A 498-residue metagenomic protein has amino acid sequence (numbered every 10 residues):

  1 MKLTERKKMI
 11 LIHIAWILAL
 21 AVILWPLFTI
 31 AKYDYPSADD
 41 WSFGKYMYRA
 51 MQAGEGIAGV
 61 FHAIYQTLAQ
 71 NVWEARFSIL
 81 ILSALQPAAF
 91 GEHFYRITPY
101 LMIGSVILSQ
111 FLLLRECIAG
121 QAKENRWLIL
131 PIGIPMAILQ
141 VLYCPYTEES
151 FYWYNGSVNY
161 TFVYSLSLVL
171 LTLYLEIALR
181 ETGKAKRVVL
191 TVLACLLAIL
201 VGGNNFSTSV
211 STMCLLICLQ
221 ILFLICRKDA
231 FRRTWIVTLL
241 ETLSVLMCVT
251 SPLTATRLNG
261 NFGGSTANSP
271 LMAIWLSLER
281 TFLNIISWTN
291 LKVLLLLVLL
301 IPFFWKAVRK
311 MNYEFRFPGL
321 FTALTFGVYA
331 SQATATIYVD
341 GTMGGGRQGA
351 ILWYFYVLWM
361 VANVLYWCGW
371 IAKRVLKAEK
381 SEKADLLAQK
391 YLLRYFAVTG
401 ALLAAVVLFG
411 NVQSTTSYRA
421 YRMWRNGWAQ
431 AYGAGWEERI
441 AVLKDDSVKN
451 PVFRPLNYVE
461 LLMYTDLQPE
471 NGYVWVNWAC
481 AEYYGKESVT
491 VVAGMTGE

Functional and structural regions predicted by a protein language model:
L3-W73, S83, P87-I129, A230 (+1 more regions): Intrinsically disordered, polar/acidic, low-complexity terminal segments
I10-P26, P131-I138, L193-L196, V237-S244: Alpha-helical transmembrane segments
P26-I97, Y154, N204-I351: Transmembrane catalytic cores of multi-pass membrane glycosyltransferases and polysaccharide-assembly enzymes
D39, N125-A178, N205, A330-L365: Membrane-interface micro-motifs in multi-pass membrane enzymes
G91-I107, M136, S157-S165, G202-G203: Individual alpha-helical transmembrane segments in multi-pass integral membrane proteins
V106-L114, L166-A178, C214-L222, V298-F304 (+1 more regions): Transmembrane alpha-helical segments
E176-L200: Short hydrophobic alpha-helices at membrane interfaces in multi-pass membrane enzymes
F303-T415: Transmembrane helical hairpin unit
